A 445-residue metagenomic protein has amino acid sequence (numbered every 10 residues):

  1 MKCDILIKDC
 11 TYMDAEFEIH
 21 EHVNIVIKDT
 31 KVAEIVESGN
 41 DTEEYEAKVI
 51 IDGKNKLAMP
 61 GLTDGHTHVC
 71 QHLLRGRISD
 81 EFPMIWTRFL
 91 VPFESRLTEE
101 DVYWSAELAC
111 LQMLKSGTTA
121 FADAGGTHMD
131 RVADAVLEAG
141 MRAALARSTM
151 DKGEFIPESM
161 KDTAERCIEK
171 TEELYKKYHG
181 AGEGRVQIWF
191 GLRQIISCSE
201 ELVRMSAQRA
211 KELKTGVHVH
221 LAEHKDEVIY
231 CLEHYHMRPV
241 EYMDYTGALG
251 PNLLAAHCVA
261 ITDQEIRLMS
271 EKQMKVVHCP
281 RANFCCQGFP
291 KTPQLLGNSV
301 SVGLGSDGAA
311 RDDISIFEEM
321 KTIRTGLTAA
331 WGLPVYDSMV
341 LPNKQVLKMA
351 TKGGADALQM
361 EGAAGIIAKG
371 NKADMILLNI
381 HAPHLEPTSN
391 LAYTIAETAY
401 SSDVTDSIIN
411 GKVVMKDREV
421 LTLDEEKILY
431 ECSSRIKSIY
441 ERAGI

Functional and structural regions predicted by a protein language model:
M1-V23, K28, A33, E43 (+1 more regions): Active-site microenvironment of metallo-dependent hydrolases
K2-K8, E43-I85, E107, L111-K115: Replace "His-x-His-based motif
C10, I25, T30, N55 (+14 more regions): Divalent metal-coordination and catalytic microenvironments
L73-W104, R147-E165, K225-G250, Q273-K275 (+1 more regions): Active-site gating loops and adjacent loop-to-helix segments of metal-dependent hydrolytic enzymes
R77-M141, C167-G182, C432-G444: Alpha-helical scaffold segments that flank or form the walls of functional sites
A122-G126, W189-M205, F284-C286, A357-Q359: Active-site glycine- and acidic-residue-rich loops that bind and position anionic ligands or nucleotide-like cofactors
D134-V259: Metal-coordinating catalytic core of metallo-dependent amide/deamination hydrolases
Y245-N252, P293-A382, T398-A399: His/Asp/Glu-enriched, well-ordered alpha-helical/loop segment that forms or immediately abuts the divalent-metal
